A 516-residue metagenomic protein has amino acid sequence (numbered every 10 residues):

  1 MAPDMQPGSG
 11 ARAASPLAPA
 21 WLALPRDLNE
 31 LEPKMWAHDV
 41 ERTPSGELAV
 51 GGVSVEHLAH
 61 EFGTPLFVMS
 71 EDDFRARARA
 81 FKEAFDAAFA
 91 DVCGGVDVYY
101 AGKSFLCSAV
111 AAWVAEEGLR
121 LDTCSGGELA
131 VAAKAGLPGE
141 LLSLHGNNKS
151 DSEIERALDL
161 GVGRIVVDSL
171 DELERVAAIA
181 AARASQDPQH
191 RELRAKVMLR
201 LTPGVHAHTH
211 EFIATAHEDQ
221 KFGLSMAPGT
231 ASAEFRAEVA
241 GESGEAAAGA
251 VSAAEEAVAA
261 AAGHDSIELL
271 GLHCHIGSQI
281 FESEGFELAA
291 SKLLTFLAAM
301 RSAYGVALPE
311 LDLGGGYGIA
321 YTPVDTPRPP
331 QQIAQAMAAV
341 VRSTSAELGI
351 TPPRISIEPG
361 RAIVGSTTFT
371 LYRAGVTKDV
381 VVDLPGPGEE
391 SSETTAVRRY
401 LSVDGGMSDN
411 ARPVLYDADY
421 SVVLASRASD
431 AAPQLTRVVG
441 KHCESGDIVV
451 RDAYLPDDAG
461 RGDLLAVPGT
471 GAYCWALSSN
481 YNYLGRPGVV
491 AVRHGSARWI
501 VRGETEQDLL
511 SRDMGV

Functional and structural regions predicted by a protein language model:
M1-K196, A246, H264, E268 (+1 more regions): A charged N-terminal "starter" segment
A2-P25, E30-L31, A90, P203-V381 (+3 more regions): Active-site loop/helix belt of alpha/beta enzymes
A59, A336, R342-A346, I350-V516: Charged (often Lys/Glu-rich) extended helix/loop segments that serve as interaction or gating elements
D97-Y99, G118-R120, L141-S143, R164 (+7 more regions): Structural preference for beta-strand elements that scaffold enzyme active sites
S104-L106, G127-E128, N148-S150, S169-D171 (+6 more regions): Active-site-proximal loop/turn and secondary-structure-junction residues that shape catalytic pockets, frequently
V110-A111, K134-A135, I154-D159, V176-I179 (+6 more regions): Short acidic, glycine/serine/threonine-rich loops at helix termini
S185-Q189, A237-A246, L384-S392: Intrinsically disordered, low-complexity domain-flanking/linker segments in eukaryotic proteins, enriched
